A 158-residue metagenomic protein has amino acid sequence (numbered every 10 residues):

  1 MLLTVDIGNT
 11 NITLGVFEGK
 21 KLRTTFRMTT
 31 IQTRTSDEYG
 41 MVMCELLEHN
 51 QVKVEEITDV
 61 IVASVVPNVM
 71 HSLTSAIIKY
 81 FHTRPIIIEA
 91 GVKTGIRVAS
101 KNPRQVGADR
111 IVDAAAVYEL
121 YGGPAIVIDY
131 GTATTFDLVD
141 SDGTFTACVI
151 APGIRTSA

Functional and structural regions predicted by a protein language model:
L2-D6, I61, A125-D129: Short glycine-aspartate micro-motif
L2-E45, T144-A158: Short glycine-rich, Thr/Ser-proximal phosphate-binding strand/loop in the N-terminal lobe of ATP-dependent enzymes
T10, P67, T132-A133: Short glycine-rich anion-binding loops that position phosphate/pyrophosphate groups of nucleotides and phosphorylated
T13, M70, F136: Glycine/Thr-rich phosphate-binding loops of Rossmann-like dinucleotide-binding domains
L14, V62, G131: Residue-level signal for inorganic ion chemistry
T24-S72: N-terminal phosphate-binding loop and adjacent alpha-helix
S75-I78, T83-I86, V92, I96-S157: Phosphate-binding/catalytic loop of phosphoryl-transfer enzymes
